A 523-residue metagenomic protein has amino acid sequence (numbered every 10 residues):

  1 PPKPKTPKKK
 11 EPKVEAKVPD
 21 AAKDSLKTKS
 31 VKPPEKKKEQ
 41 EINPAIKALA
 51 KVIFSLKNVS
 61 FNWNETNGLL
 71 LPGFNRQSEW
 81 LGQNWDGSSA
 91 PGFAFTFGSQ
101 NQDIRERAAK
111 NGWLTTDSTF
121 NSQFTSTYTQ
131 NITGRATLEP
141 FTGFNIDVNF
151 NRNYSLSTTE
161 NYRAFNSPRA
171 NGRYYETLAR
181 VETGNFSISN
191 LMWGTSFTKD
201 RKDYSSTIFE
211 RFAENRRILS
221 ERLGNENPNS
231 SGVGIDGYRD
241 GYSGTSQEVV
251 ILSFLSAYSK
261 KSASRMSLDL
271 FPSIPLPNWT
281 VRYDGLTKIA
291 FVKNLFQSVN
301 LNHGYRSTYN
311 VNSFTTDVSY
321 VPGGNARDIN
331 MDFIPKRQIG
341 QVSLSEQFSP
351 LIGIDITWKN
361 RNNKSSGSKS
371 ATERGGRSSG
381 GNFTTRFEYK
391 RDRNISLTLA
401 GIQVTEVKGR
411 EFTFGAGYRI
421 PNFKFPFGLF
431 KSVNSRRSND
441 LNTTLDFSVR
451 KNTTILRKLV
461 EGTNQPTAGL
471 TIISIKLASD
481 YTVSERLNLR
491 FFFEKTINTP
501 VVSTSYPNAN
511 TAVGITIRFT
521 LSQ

Functional and structural regions predicted by a protein language model:
P1-Q523: Exposed, low-structure sequence patches enriched in small/polar residues
